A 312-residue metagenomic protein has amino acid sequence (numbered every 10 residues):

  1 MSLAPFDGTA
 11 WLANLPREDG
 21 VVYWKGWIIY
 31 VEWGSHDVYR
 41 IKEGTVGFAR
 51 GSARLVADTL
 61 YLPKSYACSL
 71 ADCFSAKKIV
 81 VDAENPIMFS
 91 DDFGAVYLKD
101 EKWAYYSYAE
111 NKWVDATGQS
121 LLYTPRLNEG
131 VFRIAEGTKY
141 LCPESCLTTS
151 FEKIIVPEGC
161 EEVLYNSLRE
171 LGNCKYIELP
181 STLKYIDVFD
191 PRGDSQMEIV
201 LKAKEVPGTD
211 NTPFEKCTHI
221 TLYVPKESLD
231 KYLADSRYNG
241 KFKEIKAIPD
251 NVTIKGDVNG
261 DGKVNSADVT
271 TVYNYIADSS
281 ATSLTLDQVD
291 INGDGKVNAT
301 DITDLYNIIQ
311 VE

Functional and structural regions predicted by a protein language model:
M1-A4, G8-K25, E32-G47, R54-C68 (+8 more regions): Structural signature of tandem-repeat unit edges
L3-P5, G51, E144, L164-S167 (+4 more regions): Consensus positions within tandem repeat domains that build extended binding/scaffold surfaces
A71-C73, F189-G193, T212-K216, S236: A structural signal for leucine-rich repeat
V96, T209, F214, V258 (+1 more regions): Short clusters of hydrophobic/aromatic residues that line enzyme substrate/ligand-binding pockets
D235-V252: A recurrent domain-boundary module in secreted/ectodomain proteins
D250-E312: Cellulosome-associated attachment modules in secreted, modular CAZymes
